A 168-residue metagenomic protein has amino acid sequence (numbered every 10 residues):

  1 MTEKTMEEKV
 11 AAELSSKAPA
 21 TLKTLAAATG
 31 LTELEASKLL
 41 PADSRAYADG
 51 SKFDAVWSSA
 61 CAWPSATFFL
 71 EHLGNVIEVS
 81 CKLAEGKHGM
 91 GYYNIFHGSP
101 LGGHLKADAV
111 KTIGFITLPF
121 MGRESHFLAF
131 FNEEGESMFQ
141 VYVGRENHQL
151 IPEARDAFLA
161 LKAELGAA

Functional and structural regions predicted by a protein language model:
M1-A168: Eukaryotic intrinsically disordered, low-complexity regulatory linkers and tails enriched in Ser/Thr/Pro
